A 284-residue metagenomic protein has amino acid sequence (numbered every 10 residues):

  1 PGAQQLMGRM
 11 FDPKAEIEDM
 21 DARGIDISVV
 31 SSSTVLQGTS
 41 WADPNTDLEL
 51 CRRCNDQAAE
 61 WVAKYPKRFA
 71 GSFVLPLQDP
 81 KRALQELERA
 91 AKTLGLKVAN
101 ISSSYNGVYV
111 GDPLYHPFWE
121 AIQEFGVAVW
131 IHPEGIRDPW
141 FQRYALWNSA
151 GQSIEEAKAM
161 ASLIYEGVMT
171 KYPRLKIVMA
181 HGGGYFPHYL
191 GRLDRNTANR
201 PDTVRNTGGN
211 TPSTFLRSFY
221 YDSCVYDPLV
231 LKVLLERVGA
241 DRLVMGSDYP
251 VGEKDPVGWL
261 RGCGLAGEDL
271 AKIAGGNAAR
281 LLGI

Functional and structural regions predicted by a protein language model:
P1-I27, D56-K64, Q85-R89, L175 (+4 more regions): Mid-to-C-terminal alpha-helical segments outside catalytic/metal-binding sites
P1-S103, P113-L114: Mid-domain alpha/beta scaffold segments of enzyme catalytic cores
S33, L77, P133-R137, Y249-P250: Short glycine-enriched loops at secondary-structure junctions
T34-V35, Y105, I136, A274: Conserved beta-strand edge residues that scaffold enzyme active sites
Q37-S40, A83, R137-R143, E253-K254: Short acidic/His/Gly/Ser-rich catalytic and metal-binding motifs that mark active-site loops of diverse hydrolases
D43-L48, W147-N148, W259-C263: Short glycine-enriched, charge-decorated loop/helix-capping segments at active-site entrances that position
D47, C51, N55, A157-A161 (+1 more regions): Amphipathic, non-transmembrane alpha-helical scaffold segments
R89-V244: Catalytic pocket-lining loop regions of alpha/beta-barrel enzymes, especially the amidohydrolase/enolase/GH5 lineages
